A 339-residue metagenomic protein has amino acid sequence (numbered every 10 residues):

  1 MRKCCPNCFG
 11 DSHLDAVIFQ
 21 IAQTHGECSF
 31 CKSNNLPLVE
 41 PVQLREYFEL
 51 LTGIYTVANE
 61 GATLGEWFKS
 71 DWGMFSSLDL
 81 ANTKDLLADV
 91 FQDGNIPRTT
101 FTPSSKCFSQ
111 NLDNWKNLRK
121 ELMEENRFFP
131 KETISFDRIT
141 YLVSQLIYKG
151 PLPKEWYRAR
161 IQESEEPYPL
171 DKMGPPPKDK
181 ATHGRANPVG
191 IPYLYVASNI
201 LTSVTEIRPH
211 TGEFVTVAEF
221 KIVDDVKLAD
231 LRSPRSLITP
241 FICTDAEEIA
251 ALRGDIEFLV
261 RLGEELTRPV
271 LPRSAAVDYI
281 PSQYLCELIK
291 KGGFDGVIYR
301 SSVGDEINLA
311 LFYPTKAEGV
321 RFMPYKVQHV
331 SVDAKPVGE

Functional and structural regions predicted by a protein language model:
M1-P153, R158-N187, P209-E339: Active-site and NAD+-binding cores of ADP-ribose-processing enzymes
A22, A197-S198: Conserved residues at beta->alpha junctions
I191-V196: A short, exposed loop/beta-hairpin motif centered on an aromatic-Gly-Thr core
I200-T211: Short active-site loop/helix that positions an aromatic residue
